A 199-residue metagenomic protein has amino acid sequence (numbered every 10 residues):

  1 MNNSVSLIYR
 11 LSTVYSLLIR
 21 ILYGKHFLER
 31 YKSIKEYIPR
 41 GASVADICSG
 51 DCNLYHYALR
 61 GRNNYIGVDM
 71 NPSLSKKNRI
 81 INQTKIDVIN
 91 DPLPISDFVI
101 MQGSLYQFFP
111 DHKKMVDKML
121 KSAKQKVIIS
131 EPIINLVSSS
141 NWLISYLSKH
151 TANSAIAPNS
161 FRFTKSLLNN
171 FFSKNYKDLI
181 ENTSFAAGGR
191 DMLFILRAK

Functional and structural regions predicted by a protein language model:
M1-V14: N-terminal, positively charged/glycine-rich alpha-helical extensions of SAM-dependent methyltransferases
Y23-R40: Conserved alpha-helix/loop element of class I SAM-dependent methyltransferases that forms part of the SAM/SAH-binding
A42-G50: Conserved class I S-adenosyl-L-methionine
D51-I89: Class I SAM-dependent methyltransferase SAM/SAH-binding core
N90-P94: Short conserved loop adjoining the S-adenosyl-L-methionine
I100: A conserved beta-strand element that flanks and buttresses the S-adenosyl-L-methionine
F108-M119: A short, conserved alpha-helix within the catalytic core of class I
S130-K174, E181-S184: C-terminal alpha-helical "lid/dimerization" subdomain adjacent to the S-adenosyl-L-methionine
